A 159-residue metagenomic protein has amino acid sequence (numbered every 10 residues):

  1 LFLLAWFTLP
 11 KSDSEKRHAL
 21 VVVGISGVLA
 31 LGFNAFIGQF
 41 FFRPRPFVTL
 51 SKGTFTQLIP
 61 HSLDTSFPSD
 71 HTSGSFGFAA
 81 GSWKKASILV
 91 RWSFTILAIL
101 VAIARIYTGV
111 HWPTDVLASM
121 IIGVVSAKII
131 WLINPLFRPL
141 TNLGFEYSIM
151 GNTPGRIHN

Functional and structural regions predicted by a protein language model:
L1-S62, S73, G77-K84, I88-I96: Hydrophobic alpha-helical bundle signature of multipass membrane enzymes
Q57-N159: Membrane-embedded catalytic cores of phosphoryl/pyrophosphoryl-handling enzymes
